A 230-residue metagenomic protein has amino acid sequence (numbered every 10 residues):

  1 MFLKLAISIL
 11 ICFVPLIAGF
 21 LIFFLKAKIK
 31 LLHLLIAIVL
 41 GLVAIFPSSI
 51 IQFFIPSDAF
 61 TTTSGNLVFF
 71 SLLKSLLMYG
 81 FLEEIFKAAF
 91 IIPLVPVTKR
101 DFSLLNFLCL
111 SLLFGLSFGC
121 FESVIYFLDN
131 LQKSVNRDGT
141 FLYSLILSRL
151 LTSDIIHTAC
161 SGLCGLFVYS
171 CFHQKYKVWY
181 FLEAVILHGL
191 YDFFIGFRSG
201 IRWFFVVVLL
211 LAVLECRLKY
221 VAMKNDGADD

Functional and structural regions predicted by a protein language model:
M1-D230: Hydrophobic alpha-helical segments at protein termini of multi-pass membrane proteins
